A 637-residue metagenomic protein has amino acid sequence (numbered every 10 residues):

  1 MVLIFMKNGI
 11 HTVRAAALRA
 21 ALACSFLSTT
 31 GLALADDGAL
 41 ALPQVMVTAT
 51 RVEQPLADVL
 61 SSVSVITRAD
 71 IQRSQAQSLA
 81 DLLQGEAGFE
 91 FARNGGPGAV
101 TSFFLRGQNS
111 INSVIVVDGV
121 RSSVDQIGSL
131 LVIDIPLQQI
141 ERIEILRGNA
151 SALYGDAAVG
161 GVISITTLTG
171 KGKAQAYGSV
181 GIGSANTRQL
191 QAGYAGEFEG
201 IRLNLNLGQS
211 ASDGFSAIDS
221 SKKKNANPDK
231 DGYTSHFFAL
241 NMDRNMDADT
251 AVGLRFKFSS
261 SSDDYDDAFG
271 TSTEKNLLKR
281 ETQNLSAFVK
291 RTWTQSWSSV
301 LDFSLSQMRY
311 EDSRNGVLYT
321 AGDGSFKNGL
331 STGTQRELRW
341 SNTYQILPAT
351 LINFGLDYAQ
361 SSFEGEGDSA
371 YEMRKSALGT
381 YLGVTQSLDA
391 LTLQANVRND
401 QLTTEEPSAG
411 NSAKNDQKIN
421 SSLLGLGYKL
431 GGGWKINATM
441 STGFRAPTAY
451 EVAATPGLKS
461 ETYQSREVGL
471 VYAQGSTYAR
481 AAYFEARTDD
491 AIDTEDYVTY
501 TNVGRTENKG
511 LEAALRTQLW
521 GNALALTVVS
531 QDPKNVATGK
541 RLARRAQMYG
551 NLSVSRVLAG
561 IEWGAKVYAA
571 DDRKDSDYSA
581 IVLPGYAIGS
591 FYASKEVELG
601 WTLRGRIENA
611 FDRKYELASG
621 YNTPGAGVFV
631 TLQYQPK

Functional and structural regions predicted by a protein language model:
M1-A76, A80-E86, N245-A248, T517: N-terminal Sec signal peptide and the immediately downstream disordered periplasmic leader that contains the TonB box
P43, A80, Q84-V120, V124 (+1 more regions): Extracytoplasmic beta-strand/coil segments of soluble accessory domains associated with Gram-negative outer-membrane
V120-R147: Short acidic/polar hinge/loop motifs at secondary-structure boundaries that mediate gating or recognition
A152, S164, K171-K173, Y177-G181 (+2 more regions): Periplasmic-side early beta-strands and strand-to-turn transitions of outer-membrane beta-barrels
S212-I218, D229-S235, D249-Q335, S362-S369 (+1 more regions): Flexible loop and strand-edge segments within Gram-negative outer membrane beta-barrel domains
S296-R314, Q360-F363, K429, K435-T439 (+2 more regions): Membrane-embedded beta-barrel scaffold of Gram-negative outer-membrane proteins
P348, I352, S387-L393, Y478-A479 (+6 more regions): Gram-negative outer-membrane beta-barrel transporters
A349-G431, A446, T527: Signature of Gram-negative outer-membrane beta-barrel scaffolds
